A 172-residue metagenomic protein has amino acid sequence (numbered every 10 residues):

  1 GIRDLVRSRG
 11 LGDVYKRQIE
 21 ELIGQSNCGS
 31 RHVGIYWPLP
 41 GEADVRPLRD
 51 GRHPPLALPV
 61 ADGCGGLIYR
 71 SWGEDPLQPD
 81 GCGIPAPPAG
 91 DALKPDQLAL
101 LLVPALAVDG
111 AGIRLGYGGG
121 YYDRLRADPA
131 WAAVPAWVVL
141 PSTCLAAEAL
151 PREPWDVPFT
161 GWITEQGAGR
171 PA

Functional and structural regions predicted by a protein language model:
G1-Y15: Single conserved hydrophobic/aromatic residue that forms the stacking wall/gate of nucleotide- or nucleobase-binding
S8, H53, P88, L93-L101 (+2 more regions): Surface-exposed, charge/polar-rich loops and edge strands
D13-G29, A43-P47: A short, well-structured juxtamembrane/interface segment
R31-A92, V134-R152, V157-F159: Extended, well-folded interaction surfaces typified by the phenylalanyl-tRNA synthetase beta subunit core
V33, L101-L102: Receiver (REC) domain switch-region micro-motif
Y36, P104, E165: Conserved residues at the C-terminal ends of beta-strands
P38-G41, L106-G110: Short glycine-rich anion-binding loops that position phosphate/pyrophosphate groups of nucleotides and phosphorylated
